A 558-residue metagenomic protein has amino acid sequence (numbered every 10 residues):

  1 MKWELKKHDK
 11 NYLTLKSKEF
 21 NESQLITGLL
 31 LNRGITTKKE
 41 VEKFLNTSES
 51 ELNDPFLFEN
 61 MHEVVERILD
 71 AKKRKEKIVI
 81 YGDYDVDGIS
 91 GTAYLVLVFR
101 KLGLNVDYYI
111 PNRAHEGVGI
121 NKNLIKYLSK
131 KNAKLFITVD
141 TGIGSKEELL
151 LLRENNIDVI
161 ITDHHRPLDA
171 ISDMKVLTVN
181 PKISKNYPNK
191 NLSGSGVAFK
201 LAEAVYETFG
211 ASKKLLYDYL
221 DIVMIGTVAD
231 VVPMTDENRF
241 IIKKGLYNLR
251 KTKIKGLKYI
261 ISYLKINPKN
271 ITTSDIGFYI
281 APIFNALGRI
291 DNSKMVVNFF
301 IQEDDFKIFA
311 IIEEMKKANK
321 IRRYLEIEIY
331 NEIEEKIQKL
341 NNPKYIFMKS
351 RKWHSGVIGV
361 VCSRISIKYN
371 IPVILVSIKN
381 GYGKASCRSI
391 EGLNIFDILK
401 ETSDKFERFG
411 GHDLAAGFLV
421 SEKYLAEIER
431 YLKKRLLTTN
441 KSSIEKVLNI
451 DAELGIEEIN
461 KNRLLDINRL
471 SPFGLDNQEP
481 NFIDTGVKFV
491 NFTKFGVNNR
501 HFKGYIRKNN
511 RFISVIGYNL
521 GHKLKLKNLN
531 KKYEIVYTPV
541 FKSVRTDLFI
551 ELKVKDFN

Functional and structural regions predicted by a protein language model:
L5, I161, T178-N180, M224 (+4 more regions): Structural signal for conserved beta-strand scaffold positions within catalytic alpha/beta enzyme cores
K6-L135, E154-N156, M174, E207-R430 (+2 more regions): Hydrophobic helix-and-loop "lid/oligomerization" segment in the mid-to-C-terminal part of catalytic domains
K10-Y12, H115, S184-Y187, E457-I459 (+1 more regions): A short acidic, often aromatic-flanked loop/helix-cap motif at beta-alpha or helix-coil junctions that lines enzyme
D70-E76, K307-I311, K317-K349, E401-N558: Mid-to-C-terminal polyanion-binding domains and interfaces
K126-N191, S195, F199-T208, D218 (+1 more regions): Active-site cavity-forming subdomains of large catalytic enzyme subunits
H164-H165, H354, H412, H501: Histidine-centered active-site/metal-ligand motif
G196, G359, S363, I535: Short alpha-helical basic/polar micro-motif
